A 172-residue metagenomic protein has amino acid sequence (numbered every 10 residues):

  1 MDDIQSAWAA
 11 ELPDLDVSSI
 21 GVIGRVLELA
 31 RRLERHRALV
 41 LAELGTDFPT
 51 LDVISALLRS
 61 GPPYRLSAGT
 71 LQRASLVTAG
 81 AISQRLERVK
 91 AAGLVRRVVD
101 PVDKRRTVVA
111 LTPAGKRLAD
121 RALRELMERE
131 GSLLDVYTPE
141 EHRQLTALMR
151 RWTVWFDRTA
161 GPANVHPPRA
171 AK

Functional and structural regions predicted by a protein language model:
M1-D14, E140-K172: C-terminal regulatory/oligomerization modules of transcriptional regulators
M1-L44: N-terminal leader segment of winged-helix/HTH proteins
T50-L57: Short alpha-helical "packing" element that flanks the helix-turn-helix/winged-helix DNA-binding module
T70-Q72: A short acidic, leucine-rich amphipathic alpha-helix
E87-A147: Charged, amphipathic alpha-helical coiled-coil/dimerization segments
